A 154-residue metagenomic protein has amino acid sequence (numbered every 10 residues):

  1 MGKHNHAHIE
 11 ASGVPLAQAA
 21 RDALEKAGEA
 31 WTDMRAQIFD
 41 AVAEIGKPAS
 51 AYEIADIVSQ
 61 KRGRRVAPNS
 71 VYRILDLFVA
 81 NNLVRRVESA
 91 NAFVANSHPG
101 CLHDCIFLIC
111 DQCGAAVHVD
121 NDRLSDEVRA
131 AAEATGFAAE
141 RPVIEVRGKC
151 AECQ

Functional and structural regions predicted by a protein language model:
N5-F39: Short alpha-helical segments that sit at the start of domains
A23, D40-I45, I57: Short amphipathic alpha-helical elements of helix-turn-helix/winged-helix folds
W31-D33, E44-S50: Short capping segments at the starts of secondary-structure elements
S50-R64: DNA-recognition alpha helix
V71-N81: Basic amphipathic alpha-helical segments that dock to polyanions
V79-Q154: Non-DNA-binding regulatory cores of transcription-related proteins, predominantly C-terminal effector-binding
